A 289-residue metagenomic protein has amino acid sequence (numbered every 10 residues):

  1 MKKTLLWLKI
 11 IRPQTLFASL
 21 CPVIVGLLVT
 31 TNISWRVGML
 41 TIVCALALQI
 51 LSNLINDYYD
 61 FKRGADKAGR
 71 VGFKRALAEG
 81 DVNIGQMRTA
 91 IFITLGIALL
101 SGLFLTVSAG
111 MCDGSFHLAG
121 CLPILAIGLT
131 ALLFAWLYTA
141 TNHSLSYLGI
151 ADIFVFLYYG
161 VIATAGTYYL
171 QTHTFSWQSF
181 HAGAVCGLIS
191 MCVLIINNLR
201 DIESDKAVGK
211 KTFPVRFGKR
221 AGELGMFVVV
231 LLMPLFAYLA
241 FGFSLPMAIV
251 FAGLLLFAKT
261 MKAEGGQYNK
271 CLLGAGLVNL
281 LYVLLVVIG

Functional and structural regions predicted by a protein language model:
M1-L40, C44, Y138, H143-S146 (+2 more regions): Topogenic membrane-insertion module of multi-pass membrane proteins
L20-G26, I153-Y168, P214-K219, L273-G289: Small-residue-rich segments of transmembrane alpha-helices in multi-pass membrane proteins, especially helix faces
V25-V43, L100-P123, A163-A184, L235-F243 (+1 more regions): Helix-coil boundary and interhelical linker segments in multi-pass alpha-helical membrane proteins
T31-Y58, C121-W136, W177-I196: Membrane-embedded alpha-helical segments that form the functional core of polytopic membrane enzymes, especially those
A47-V71, C192-P214: Acidic (Asp/Glu-rich) catalytic motifs at the cytosolic membrane interface
R70-C112, K210-G242, L273, L277: Multi-pass membrane catalytic core of lipid/isoprenoid biosynthesis enzymes
R75-T174: Intramembrane alpha-helical segments
L239-G289: Extended hydrophobic alpha-helices typical of membrane-associated regions
